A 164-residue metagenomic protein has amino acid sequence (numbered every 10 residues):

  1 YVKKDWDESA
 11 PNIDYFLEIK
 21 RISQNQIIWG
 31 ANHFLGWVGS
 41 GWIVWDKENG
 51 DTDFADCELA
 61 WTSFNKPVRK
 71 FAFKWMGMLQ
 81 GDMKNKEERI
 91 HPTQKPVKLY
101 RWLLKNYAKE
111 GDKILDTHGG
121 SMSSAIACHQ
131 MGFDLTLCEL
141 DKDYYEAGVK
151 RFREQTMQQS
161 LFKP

Functional and structural regions predicted by a protein language model:
Y1-P164: Class I S-adenosyl-L-methionine
